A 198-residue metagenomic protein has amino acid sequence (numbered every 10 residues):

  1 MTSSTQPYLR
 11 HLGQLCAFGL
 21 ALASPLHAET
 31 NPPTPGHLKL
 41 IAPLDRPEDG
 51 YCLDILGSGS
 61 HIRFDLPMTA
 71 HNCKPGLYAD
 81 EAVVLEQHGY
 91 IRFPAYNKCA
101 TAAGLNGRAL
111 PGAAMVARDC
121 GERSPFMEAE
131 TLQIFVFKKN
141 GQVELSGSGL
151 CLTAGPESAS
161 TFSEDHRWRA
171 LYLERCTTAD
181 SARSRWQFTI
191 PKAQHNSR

Functional and structural regions predicted by a protein language model:
M1-T2, L22, A179: Intrinsically disordered, low-complexity segments
T2-L15: Bacterial N-terminal signal peptides that target proteins for export
G13-A23: Bacterial N-terminal signal peptides
A28-R198: Lectin-like carbohydrate-binding module/patch detector with strong preference for beta-trefoil
